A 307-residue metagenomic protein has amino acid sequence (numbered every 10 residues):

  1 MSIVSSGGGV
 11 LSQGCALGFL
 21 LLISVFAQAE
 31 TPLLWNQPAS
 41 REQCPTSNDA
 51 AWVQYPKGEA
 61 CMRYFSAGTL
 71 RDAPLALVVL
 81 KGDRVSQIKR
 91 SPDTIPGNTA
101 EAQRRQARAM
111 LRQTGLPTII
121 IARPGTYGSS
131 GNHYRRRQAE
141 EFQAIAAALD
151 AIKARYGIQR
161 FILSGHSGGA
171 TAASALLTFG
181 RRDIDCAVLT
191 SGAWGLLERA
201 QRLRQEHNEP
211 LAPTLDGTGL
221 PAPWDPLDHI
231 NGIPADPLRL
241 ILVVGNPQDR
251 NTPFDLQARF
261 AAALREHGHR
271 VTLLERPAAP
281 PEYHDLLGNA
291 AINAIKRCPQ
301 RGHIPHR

Functional and structural regions predicted by a protein language model:
L22-F26: N-terminal signal peptide c-region/cleavage motif recognized by signal peptidases
T31-L70: N-terminal cap/lid segment of alpha/beta-hydrolase-fold proteins
K57-G115: Short, surface-exposed "cap/lid" segments of acyl-processing enzymes
T118-E140: Cap/lid segment of the alpha/beta-hydrolase catalytic domain
N132-R155: Alpha/beta-hydrolase active-site loop
Q159-R204: Primarily recognizes the serine-hydrolase "nucleophile elbow" in alpha/beta-hydrolase and SGNH/GDSL folds
E198-R265: The feature captures the conserved acid-bearing segment of alpha/beta-hydrolase catalytic domains
F254, A258-R307: C-terminal catalytic histidine-bearing segment of alpha/beta-hydrolase fold enzymes
